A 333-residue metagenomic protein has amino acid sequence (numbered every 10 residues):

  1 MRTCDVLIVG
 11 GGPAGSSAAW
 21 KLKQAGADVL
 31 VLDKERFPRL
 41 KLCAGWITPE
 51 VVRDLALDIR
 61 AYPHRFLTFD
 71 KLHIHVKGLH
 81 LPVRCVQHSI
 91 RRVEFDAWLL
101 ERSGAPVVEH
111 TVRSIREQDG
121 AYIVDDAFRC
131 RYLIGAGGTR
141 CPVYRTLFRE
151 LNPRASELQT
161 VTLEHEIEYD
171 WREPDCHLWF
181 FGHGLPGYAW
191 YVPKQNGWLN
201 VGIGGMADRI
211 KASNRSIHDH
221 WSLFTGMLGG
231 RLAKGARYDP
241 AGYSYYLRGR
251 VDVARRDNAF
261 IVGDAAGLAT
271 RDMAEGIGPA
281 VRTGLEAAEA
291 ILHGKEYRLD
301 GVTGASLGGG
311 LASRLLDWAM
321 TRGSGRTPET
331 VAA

Functional and structural regions predicted by a protein language model:
M1-G12: Beta1/beta-strand and adjacent pyrophosphate-binding region of the FAD-binding site in flavoprotein oxidoreductases
K23-L42: Glycine-rich FAD pyrophosphate-binding loop
W46-W98: A conserved beta-strand/loop capping segment in the N-terminal third of enzymes that catalyze redox or closely related
R102-L232, V251, G267-L268: Predominantly flavin-linked oxidoreductase catalytic cores and closely associated redox partners
R209-G242, V253, F260, L285 (+1 more regions): Flavin-binding catalytic cores
Y243-R271, T321-G325: FAD-binding beta-loop-beta segment adjacent to the flavin cofactor pocket
A269-I291: A conserved FAD-binding loop/helix module that cradles the flavin
E289-A333: C-terminal helical "tail/cap" subdomain of flavin- and related membrane-associated enzymes
